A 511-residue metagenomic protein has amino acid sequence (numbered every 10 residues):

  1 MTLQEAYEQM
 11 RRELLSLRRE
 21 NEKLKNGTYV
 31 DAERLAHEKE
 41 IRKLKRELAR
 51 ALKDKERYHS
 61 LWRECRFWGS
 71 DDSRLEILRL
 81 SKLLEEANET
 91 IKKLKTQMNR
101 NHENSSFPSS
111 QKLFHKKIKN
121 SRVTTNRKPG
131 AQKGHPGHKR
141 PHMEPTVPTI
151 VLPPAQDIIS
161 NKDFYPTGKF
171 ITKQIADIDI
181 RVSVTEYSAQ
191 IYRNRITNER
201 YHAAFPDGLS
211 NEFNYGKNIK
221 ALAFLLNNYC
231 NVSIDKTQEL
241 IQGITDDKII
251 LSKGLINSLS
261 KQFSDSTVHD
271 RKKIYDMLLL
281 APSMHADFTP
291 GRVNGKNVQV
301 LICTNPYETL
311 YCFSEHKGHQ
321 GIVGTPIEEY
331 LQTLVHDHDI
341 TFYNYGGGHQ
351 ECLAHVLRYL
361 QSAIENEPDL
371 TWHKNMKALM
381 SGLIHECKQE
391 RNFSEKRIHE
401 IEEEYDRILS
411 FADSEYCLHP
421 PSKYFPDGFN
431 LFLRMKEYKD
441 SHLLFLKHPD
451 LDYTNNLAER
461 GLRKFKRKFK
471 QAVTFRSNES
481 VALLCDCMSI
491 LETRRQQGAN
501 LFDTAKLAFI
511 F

Functional and structural regions predicted by a protein language model:
T2-N211, N257, A286: Short, flexible loop/hinge motifs at secondary-structure junctions
R18, E22-N26, L35-E38, R42-A49 (+6 more regions): Catalytic center-proximal scaffold of phosphoryl-transfer enzymes
